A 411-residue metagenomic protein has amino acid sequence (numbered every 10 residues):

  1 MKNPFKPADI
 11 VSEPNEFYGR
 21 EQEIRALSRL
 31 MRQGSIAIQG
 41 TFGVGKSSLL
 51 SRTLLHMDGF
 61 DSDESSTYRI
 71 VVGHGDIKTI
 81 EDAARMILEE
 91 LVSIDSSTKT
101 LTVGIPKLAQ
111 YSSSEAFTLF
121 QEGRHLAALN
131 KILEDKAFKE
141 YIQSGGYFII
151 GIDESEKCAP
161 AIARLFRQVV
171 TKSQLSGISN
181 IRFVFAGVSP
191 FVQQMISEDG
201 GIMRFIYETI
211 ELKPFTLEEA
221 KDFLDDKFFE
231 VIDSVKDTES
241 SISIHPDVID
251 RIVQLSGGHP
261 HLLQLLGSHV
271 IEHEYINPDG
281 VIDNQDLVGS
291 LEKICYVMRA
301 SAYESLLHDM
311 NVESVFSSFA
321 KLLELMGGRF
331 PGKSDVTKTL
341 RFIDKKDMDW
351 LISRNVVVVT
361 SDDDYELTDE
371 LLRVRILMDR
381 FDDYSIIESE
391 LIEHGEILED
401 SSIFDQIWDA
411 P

Functional and structural regions predicted by a protein language model:
M1, A8, S144-I149, C158-G257 (+3 more regions): The catalytic "switch" region of P-loop NTPases
M1-T41, H56-S62, G177, F191-V192 (+1 more regions): A short, basic N-terminal segment
R29-P160, R164, N180-I181, F342 (+1 more regions): P-loop NTPase nucleotide-binding core
Q254, G258, L262-K345, L391: Winged-helix-like regulatory helical subdomains adjacent to P-loop NTPase cores
T337-N355, V359: Short amphipathic alpha-helical interaction segments
D363-D369: Minor-groove-contacting beta-hairpin "wing" of winged helix-turn-helix DNA-binding domains
L371-W408: Short, amphipathic alpha-helical interaction segments positioned at domain boundaries
